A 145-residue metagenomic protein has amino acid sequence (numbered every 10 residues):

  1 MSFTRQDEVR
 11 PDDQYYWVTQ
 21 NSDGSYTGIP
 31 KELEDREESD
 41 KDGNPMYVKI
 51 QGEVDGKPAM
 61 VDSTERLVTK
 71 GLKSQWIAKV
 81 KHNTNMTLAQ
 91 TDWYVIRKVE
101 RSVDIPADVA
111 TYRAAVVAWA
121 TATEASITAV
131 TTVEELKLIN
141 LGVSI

Functional and structural regions predicted by a protein language model:
M1-I145: A preference for well-ordered globular domain cores that mediate specific macromolecular interactions or catalysis
